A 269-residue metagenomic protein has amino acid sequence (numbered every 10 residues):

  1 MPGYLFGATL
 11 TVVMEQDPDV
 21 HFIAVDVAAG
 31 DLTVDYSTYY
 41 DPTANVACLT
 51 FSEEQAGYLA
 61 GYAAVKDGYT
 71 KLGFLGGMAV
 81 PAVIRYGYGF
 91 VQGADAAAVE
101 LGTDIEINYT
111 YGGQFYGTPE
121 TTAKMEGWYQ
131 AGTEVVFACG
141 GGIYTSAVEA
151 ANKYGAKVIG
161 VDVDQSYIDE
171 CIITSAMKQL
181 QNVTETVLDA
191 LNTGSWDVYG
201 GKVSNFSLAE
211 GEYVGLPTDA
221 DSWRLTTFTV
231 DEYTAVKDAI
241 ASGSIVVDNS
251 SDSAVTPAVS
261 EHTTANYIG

Functional and structural regions predicted by a protein language model:
M1-G269: A residue-level marker of the well-folded mature domains of exported/periplasmic proteins
